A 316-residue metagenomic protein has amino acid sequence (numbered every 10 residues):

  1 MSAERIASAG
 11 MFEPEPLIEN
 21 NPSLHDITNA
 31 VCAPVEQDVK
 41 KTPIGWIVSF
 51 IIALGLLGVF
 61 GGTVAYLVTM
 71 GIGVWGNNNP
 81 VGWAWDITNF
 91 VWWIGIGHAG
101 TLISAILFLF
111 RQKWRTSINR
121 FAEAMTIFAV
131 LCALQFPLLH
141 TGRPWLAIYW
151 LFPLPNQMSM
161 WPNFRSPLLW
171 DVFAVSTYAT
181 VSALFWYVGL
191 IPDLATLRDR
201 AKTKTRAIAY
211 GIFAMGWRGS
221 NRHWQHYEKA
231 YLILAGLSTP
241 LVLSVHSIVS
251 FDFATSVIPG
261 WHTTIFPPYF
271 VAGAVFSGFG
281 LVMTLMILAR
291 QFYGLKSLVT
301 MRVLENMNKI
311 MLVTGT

Functional and structural regions predicted by a protein language model:
M1-I51: Generic start-of-chain signal for non-secretory N-termini
S2-L24, V64-G76, P80-W83, F90-R222 (+2 more regions): Transmembrane-helix bundle segments that line or gate the permeation/cavity pathway in multi-pass membrane proteins
V35-V39, I44-V64, S159-T316: Long, contiguous internal "core" modules enriched in hydrophobic/ aromatic residues
A84-W85, T126-I127, P259-T264: Short hydrophobic/aromatic segments of transmembrane alpha-helices and their interfaces
D86-F90, I94, F253, V313-G315: Broad hydrophobic/π-residue packing in well-ordered secondary structure
